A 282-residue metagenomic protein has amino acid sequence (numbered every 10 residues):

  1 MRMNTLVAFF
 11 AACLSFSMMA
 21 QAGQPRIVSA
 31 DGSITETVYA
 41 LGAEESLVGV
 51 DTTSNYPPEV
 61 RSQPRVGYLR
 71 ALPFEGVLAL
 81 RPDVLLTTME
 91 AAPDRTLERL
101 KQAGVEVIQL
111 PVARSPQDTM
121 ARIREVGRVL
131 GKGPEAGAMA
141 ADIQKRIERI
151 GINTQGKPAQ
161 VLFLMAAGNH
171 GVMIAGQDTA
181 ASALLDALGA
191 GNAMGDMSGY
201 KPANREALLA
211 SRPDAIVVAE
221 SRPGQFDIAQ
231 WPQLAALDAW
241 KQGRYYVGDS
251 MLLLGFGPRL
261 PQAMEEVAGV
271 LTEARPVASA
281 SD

Functional and structural regions predicted by a protein language model:
M1-F10: Bacterial N-terminal signal peptides that target proteins for export
S15-M19: N-terminal signal peptide c-region/cleavage motif recognized by signal peptidases
A22-R26, V84, R95-N169, N192-D196 (+1 more regions): Extracytoplasmic substrate-binding proteins
P25-L80, V84-T96: A short, structured surface patch at a secondary-structure boundary
D31, M89-E90, V112, M197-Y200 (+2 more regions): Short secondary-structure boundary segments
E75-R81, A203-R212: Short helices/loops that flank or line small-molecule/ion binding pockets
P93-Q102, A215-Q233: A ligand-binding cleft/hinge motif common to bilobed small-molecule-binding domains
A175-K201, Y246-V247: His/Asp/Glu-enriched short active-site or ligand-binding loop at hydrolase and phosphoryl-transfer sites
